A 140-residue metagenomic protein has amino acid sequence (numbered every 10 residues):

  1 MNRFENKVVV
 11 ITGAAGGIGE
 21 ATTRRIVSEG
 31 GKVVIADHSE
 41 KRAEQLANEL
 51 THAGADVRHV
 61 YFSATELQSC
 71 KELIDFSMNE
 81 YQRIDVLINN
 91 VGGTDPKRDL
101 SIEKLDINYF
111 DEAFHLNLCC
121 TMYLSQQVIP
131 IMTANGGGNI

Functional and structural regions predicted by a protein language model:
K7, D56, R83-I84, M132-I140: Active-site loop of short-chain dehydrogenase/reductase
V8, A15-G16: Conserved glycine-rich cofactor-binding loop
E29-L46: Conserved glycine-rich Rossmann-like NAD(P)H-binding loop of the short-chain dehydrogenase/reductase
E40-K41, Y61-L73, I107: The beta1-alpha1 cofactor-binding region of Rossmann-like NAD(H)/NADP(H)-dependent oxidoreductases
N90-R98: Conserved NAD(P)H cofactor-binding loop of Rossmann-fold oxidoreductase domains
R98-I102, D106-F114: Substrate-binding pocket helix/loop in short-chain dehydrogenase/reductase
S125-Q126: A short, exposed helix-loop element centered on a Lys and neighboring polar residues
